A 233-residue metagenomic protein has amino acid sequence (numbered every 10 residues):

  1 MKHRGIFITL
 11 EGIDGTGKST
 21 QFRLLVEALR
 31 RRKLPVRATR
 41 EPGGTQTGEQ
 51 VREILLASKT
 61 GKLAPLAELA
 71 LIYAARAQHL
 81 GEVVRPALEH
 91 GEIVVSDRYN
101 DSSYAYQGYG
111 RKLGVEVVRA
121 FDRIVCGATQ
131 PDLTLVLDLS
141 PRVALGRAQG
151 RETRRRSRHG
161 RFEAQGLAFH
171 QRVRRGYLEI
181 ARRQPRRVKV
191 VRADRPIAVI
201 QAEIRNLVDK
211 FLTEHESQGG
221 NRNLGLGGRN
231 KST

Functional and structural regions predicted by a protein language model:
M1-I6: Extreme N-terminal, non-catalytic leader segments that precede Walker-type/kinase nucleotide-binding cores
L10: Hydrophobic anchor at the beta1->P-loop junction of P-loop NTPases
I13: P-loop (Walker A) phosphate-binding loop of NTP-binding proteins
K18: Conserved lysine of the Walker
Q21: Hydrophobic positions on the alpha1 helix immediately C-terminal to the Walker A/P-loop
V26, R142-T233: NTP-dependent small-molecule kinase module
A28-C126, E203: ATP-dependent small-molecule kinase phosphotransfer cores that center on conserved nucleotide phosphate-binding segments
S103-R175: A glycine- and Lys/Arg-enriched "phosphate-lid" helix/loop adjacent to the NTP-binding pocket of small-molecule kinases
